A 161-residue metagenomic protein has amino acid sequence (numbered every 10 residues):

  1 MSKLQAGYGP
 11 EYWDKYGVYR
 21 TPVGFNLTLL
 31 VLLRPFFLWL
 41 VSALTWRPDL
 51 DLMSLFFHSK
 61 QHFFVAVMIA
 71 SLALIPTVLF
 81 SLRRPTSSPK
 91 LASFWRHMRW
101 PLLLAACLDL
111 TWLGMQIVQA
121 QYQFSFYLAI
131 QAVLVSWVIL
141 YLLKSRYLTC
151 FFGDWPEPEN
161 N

Functional and structural regions predicted by a protein language model:
S2-R34, L38: Cytosolic juxtamembrane helix and N-cap/initiation of the first transmembrane helix
L27-V31, A66-I69, M98-L108, I130: Hydrophobic alpha-helical transmembrane segments of polytopic
P35-L50: Membrane-helix interface motif
D49-I69: Transmembrane alpha-helix entry/boundary detector in multi-pass membrane proteins
I69-P85: Canonical alpha-helical transmembrane segments
S81-L104: Loop-to-transmembrane helix junctions at the membrane interface
D109-A129: Membrane-helix boundary connector in multi-pass membrane proteins
F126-N161: Terminal transmembrane helical module of multi-pass membrane proteins
